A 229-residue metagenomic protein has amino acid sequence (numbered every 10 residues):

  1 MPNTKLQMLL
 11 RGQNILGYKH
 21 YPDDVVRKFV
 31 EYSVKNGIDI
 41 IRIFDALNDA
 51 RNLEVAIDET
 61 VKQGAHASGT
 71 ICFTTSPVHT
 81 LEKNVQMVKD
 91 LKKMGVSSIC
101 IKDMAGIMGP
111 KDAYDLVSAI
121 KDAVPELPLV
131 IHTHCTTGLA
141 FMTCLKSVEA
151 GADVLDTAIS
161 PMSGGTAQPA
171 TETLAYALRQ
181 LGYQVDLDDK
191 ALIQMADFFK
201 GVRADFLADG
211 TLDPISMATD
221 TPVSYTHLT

Functional and structural regions predicted by a protein language model:
M1-Y21, N52-D58: Glycine-rich, aromatic-flanked loop segments that form ligand/cofactor-binding clefts across common enzyme folds
T4-L10, I41-R42, A67-I71, I99-I101 (+2 more regions): Hydrophobic faces of well-ordered beta-strands that scaffold small-molecule active sites in alpha/beta enzyme cores
L10-N14, D45-D49, I71-P77, D103-I107 (+2 more regions): Active-site-proximal loop/turn and secondary-structure-junction residues that shape catalytic pockets, frequently
H20-A67, F73-V124, L145, A150: Alpha/beta enzyme core
D153-A167: Glycine-rich phosphate-binding active-site loops on the catalytic face of alpha/beta enzymes
T166-Q184: C-terminal helical cap(s) of enzyme catalytic domains, especially alpha/beta-barrels
V185-L192: Phosphate/diphosphate-binding loops
T226-T229: Conserved small/polar residues in nucleotide/adenosyl-binding loops
